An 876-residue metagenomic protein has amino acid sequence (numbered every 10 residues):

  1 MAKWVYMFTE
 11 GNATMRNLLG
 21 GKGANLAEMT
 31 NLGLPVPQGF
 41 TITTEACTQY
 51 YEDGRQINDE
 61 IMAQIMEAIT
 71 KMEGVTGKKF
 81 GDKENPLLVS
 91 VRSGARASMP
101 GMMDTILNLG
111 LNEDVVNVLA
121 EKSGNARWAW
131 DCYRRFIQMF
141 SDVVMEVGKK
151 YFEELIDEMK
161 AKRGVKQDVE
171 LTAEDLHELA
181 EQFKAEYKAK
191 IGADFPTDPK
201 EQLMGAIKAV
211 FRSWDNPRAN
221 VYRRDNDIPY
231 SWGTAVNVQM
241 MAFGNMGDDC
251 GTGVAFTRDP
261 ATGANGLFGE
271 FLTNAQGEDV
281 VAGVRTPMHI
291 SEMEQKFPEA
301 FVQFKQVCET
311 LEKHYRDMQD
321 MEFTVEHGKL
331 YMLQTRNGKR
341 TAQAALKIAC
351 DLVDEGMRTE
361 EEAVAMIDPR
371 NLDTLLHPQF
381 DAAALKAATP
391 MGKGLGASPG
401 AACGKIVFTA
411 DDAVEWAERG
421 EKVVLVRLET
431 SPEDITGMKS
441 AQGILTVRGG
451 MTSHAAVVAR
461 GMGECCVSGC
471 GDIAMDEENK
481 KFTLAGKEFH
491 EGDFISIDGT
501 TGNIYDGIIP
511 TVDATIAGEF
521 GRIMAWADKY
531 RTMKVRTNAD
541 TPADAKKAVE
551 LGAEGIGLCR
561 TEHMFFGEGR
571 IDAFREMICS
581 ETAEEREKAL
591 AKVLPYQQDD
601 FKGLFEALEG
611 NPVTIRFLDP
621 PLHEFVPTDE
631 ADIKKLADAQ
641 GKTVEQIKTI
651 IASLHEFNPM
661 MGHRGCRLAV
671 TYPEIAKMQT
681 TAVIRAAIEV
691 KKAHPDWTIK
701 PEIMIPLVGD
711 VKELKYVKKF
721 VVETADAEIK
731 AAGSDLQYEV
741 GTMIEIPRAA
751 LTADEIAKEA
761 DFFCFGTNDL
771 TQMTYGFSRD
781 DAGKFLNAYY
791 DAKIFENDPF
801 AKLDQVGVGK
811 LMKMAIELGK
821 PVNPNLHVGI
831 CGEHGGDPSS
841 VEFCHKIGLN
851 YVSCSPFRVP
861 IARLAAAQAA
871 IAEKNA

Functional and structural regions predicted by a protein language model:
M1-A388, E421-V424, S431-T436, Q442 (+10 more regions): Nucleotide/phosphate-binding sheet-loop regions of phosphoryl- and nucleotidyl-transfer enzymes
F40, V447-G449, S468-G471, C559 (+2 more regions): Short beta->alpha connector loops at strand-helix junctions that form conserved, small/polar/Pro-enriched
R92-S93, I516, W526-A876: Conserved alpha/beta-domain cores
N237, V407, V424-V426, L445 (+3 more regions): Structural motif
K329-Y331, L428-K439, G443, M451-V457 (+6 more regions): Glycine-rich phosphate/ribose-binding loops and adjacent secondary-structure elements that form binding surfaces
L333-T335, H490-N538, D544: C-terminal domain-closing interface element
M357-S440, N503-I509, F520, M524-D528 (+1 more regions): Protease-associated
